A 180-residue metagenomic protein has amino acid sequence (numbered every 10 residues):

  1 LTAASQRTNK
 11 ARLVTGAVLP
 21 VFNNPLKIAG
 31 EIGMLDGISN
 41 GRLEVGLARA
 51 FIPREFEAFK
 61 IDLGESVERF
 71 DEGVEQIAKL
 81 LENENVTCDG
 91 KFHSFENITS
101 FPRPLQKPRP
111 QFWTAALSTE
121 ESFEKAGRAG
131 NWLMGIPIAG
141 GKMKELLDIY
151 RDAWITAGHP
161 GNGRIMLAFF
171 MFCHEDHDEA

Functional and structural regions predicted by a protein language model:
L1-A180: Active-site-adjacent structural elements that line small-molecule/cofactor binding pockets in enzymes
